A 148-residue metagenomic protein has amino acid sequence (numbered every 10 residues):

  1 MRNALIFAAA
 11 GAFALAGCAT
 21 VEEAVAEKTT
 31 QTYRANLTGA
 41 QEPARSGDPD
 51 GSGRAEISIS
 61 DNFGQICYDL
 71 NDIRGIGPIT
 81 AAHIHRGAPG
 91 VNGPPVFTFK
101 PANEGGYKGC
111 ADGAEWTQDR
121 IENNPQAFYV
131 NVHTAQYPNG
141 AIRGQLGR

Functional and structural regions predicted by a protein language model:
M1-A4: Positively charged n-region of N-terminal signal peptides that target proteins for export
I6-A9, C18: Short helix-onset patch at the extreme N-terminus, typifying the N->h transition of secretory signal peptides
A9-A12, E104: Processing junctions and N-termini across compartments
C18-A82, R86-R148: Metal-centered catalytic cores of metalloenzymes
